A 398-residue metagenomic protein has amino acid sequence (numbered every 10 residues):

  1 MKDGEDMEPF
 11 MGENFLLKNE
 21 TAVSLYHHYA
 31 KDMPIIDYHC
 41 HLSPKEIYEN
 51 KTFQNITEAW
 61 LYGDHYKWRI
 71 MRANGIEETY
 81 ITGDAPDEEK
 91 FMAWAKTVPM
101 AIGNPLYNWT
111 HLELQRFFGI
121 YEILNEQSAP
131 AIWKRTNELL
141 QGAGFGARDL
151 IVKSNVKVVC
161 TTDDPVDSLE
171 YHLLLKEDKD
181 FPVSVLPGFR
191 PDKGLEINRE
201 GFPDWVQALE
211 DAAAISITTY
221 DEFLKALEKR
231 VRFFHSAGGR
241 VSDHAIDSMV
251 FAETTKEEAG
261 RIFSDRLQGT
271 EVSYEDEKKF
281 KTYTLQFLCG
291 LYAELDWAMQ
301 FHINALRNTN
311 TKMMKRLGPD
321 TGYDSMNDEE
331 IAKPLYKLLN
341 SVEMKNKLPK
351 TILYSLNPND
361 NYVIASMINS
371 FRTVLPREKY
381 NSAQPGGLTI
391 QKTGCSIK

Functional and structural regions predicted by a protein language model:
D3-L295, K347-A365, N369-K398: Metal-cofactor-binding active-site regions of metalloenzymes
A298: Residue-level detector of anion-binding/catalytic polar loops
A305, N310: Hard-cation-handling environments
M314-G322: Short glycine/proline- and charge-enriched loop/turn segments that cap or connect secondary-structure elements
D328-L335: Divalent-cation-assisted or electrostatically stabilized phosphate/pyrophosphate-binding catalytic cores
L338-M344: Short, basic/hydrophobic alpha-helical segments
